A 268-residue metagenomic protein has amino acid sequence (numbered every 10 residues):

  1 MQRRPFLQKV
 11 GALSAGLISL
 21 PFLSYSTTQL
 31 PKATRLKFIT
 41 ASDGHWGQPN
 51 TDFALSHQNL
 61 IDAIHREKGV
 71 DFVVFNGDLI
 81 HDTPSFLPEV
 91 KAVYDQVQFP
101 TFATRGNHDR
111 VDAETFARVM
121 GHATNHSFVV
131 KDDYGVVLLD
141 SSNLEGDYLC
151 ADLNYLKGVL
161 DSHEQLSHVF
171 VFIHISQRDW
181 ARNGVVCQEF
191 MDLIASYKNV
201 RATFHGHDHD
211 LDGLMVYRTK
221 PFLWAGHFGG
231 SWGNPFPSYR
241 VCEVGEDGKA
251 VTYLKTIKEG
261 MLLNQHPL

Functional and structural regions predicted by a protein language model:
M1-Q2: N-terminal secretory signal peptides
K9-G11, L20-P88: N-terminal active-site segment of His-dependent metallophosphoesterases
L30-I39, S127-L138, S167-H168, V216-P221 (+1 more regions): Beta-strand-turn-beta hairpins that frame and shape the catalytic cleft of phosphate-ester-processing enzymes
A41, D52-A54, N59, V216-L268: Binuclear metal-dependent phosphoesterase catalytic core
D43, V73, D78, G106 (+5 more regions): Divalent metal-coordination and catalytic microenvironments
G47-P49, I80-F86, H108-E114, L144-D147 (+3 more regions): Active-site environment of divalent metal-dependent phosphoester hydrolases
A54-N125, V130, S196: Core catalytic region of metal-dependent phosphoesterases/phosphodiesterases, especially metallo-beta-lactamase-like
A63-V73, E145-P221, A250: His/acidic metal-ligating clusters that form di-metal
